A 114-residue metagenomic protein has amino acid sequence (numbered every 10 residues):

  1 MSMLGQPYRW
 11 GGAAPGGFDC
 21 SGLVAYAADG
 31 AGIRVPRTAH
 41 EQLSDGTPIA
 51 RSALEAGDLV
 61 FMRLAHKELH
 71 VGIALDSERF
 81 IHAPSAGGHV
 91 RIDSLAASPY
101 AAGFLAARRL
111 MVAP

Functional and structural regions predicted by a protein language model:
S2, Q6-A56, L105: Catalytic cysteine-centered active-site loop
W10, I33, H40, S44-I49 (+2 more regions): Aromatic- and glycine-rich peptidoglycan recognition patches
D19, L69-H70: Short loop/turn microsegments at loop-to-beta-strand junctions
G57-D58, E78: Structural motif
